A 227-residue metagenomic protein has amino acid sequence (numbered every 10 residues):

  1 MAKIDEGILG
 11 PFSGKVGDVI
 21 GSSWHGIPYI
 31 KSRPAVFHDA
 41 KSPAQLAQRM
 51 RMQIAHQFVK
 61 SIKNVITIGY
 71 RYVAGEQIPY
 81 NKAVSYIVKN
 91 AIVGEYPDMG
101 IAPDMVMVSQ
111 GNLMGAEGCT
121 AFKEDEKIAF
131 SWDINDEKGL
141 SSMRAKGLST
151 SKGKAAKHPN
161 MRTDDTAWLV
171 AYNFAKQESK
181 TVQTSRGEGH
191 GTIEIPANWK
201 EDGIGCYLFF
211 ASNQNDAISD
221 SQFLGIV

Functional and structural regions predicted by a protein language model:
M1-G115: Long, polar/Ser/Thr-enriched low-complexity segments that form simple helices or flexible linkers at protein ends
G75-V227: Charged linear interaction tracts used for macromolecular binding and regulation
